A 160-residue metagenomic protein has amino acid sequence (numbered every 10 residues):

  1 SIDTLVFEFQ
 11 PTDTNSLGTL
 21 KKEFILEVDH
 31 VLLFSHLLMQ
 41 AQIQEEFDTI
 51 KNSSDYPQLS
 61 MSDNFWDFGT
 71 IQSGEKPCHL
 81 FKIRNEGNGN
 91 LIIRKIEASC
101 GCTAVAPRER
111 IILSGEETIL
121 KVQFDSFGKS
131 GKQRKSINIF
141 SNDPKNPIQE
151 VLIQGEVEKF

Functional and structural regions predicted by a protein language model:
S1, A98-A106: Short, solvent-exposed loop/linker segments at beta-strand-coil boundaries, enriched for Pro/Gly and Ser/Thr
D3-F7, W66, E116-V122: Short strand-edge motifs at loop-to-beta-strand transitions and within beta-strands of extracellular beta-rich domains
D3-T4, T12-I25, H36, S73-L80 (+1 more regions): Short, solvent-exposed loop/turn segments enriched in Ser/Thr/Gly
Q10, I25-V31, D125, F140-P144: Beta-strand-rich extracellular modules
P11-T12, G69, P107-I112, D125: Beta-strand-rich interaction surfaces with strong enrichment in secreted/lumenal proteins
E27-K82, E86-N88, P144-F160: Long, low-complexity ectodomains and other extracytoplasmic segments of secretory-pathway proteins
L80-R84, Q123, N138: Short edge beta-strand/loop segments characteristic of extracellular beta-sandwich folds
N88-G101: Short acidic, flexible loop segments centered on an aromatic residue
